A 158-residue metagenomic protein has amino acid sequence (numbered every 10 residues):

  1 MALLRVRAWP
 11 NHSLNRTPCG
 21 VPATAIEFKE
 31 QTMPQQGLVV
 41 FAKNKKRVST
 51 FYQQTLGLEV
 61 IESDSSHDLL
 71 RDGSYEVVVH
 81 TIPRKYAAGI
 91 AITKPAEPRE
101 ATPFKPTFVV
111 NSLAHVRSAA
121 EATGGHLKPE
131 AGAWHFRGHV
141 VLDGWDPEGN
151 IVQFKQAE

Functional and structural regions predicted by a protein language model:
L3-L4, L14: Leucine-biased recognition of intrinsically disordered, low-complexity hydrophobic segments
H12-T32: Short, Lys/Arg-enriched N-terminal segments with co-localized hydrophobic residues within the first ~10-30 amino acids
F28-Q36, L58-V109, R117-W145, Q156-E158: Vicinal oxygen chelate
A42-N44: Conserved beta-strand-loop-alpha-helix junction that forms the acyl-donor binding cleft
R47, H115-V116: Short, conserved charged micro-motifs
V48-Q53, A120, G149: Conserved active-site tyrosine of GNAT-family acetyltransferases
N150-F154: Short, conserved beta-strand/loop elements in beta-sheet-dominated catalytic cores that frequently flank divalent-metal
